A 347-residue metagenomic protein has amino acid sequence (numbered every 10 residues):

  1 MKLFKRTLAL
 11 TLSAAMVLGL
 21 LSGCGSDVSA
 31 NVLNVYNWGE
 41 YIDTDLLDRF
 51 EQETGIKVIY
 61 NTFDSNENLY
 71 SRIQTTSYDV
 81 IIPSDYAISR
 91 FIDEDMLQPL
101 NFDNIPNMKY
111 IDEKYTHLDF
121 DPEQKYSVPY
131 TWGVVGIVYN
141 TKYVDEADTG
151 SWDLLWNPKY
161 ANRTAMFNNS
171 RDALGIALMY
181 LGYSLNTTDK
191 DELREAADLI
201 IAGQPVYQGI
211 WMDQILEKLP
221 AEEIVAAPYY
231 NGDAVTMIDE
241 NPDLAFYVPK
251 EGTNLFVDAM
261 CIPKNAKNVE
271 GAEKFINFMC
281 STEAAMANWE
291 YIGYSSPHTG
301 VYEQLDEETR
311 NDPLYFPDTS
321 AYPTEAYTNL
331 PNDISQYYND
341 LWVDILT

Functional and structural regions predicted by a protein language model:
M1-L33, T347: Short, low-complexity disordered leader/linker segments with a strong preference for bacterial N-terminal type II
D27-R90, E217: Early extracytoplasmic/lumenal segment of secretory-pathway proteins
S77-E223: Extracytoplasmic ligand-binding site segments that recognize negatively charged/polar headgroups
A87-R90, A226-D243: A ligand-binding cleft/hinge motif common to bilobed small-molecule-binding domains
I92-P99, D121-K125, M237-V248, R310-D312: Ligand-binding "clamshell"
Y110, R194-A202, E240-K264: Periplasmic-binding protein-like
P263-Y322: Mature extracytoplasmic/periplasmic domains
D318-T347: Conserved C-terminal helix/tail region of periplasmic/extracytoplasmic solute-binding proteins
